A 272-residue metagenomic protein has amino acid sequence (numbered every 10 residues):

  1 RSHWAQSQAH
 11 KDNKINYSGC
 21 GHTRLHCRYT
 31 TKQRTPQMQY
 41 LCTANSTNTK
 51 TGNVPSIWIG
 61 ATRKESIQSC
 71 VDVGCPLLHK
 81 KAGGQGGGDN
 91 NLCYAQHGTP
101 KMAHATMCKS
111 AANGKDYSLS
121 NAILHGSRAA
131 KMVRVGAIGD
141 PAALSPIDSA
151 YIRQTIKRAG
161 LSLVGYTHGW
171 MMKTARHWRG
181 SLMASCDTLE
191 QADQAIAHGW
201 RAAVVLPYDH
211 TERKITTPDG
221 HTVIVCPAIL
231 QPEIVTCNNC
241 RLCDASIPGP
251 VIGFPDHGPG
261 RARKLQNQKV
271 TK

Functional and structural regions predicted by a protein language model:
S7-K11, T23: Intrinsically disordered, low-complexity segments enriched in serine/proline and basic residues
K11-N16, K32: Intrinsically disordered, low-complexity polyampholyte segments enriched for Lys and acidic residues
G21-H22, T35: Intrinsic disorder/low-complexity segments enriched in small, polar and charged residues
Y29-K272: Class I S-adenosyl-L-methionine
